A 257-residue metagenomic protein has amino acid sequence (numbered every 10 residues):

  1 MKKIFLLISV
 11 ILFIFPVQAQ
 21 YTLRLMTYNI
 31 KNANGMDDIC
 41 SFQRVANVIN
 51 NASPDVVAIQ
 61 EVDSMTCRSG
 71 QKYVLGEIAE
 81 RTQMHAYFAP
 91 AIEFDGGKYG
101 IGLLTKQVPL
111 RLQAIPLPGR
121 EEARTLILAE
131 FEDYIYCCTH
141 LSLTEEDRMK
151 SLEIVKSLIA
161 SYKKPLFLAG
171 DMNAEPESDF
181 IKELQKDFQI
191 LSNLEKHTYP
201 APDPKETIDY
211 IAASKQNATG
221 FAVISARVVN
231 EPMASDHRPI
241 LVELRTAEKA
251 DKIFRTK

Functional and structural regions predicted by a protein language model:
M1-T22: Bacterial Sec-dependent N-terminal signal peptides
V17-R81, E93-G97, E153, R245-K257: N-terminal, active-site-proximal structural segment of metallo-dependent hydrolase catalytic domains
A19-M26, K106-L110, E122-C138, L244-A250: Beta-strand-turn-beta hairpins that frame and shape the catalytic cleft of phosphate-ester-processing enzymes
L23-I30, V45-S69, Y136-T139, V155-I181 (+2 more regions): Active-site beta-strand/loop signature of hydrolases that rely on acidic residues for catalysis
Y28-K31, Q60-V62, A89-I92, T105-Q107 (+7 more regions): Active-site-proximal beta-strand/loop segments in catalytic clefts of secreted hydrolases
D37-D38, V62-Y134, G220, I224-N230: Structured beta-strand-rich core segments of catalytic domains in phosphoester-bond hydrolases
N50-P54, A79-Q83, Y87, P109 (+2 more regions): Sec-exported extracytoplasmic/periplasmic mature domains
A114-I115, E145-M149, S157-F167, N173-K257: Metal-dependent phosphoester-hydrolase catalytic domains
